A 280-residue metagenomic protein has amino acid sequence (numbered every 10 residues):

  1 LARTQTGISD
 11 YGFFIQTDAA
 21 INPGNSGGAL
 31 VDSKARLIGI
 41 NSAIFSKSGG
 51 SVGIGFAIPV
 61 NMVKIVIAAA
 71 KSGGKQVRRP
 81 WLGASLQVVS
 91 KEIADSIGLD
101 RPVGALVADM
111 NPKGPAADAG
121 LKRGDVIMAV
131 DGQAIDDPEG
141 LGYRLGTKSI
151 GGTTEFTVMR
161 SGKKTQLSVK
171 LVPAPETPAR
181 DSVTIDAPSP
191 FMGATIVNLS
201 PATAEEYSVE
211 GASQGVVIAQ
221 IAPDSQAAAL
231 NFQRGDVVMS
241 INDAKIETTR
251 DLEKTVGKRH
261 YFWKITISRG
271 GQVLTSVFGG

Functional and structural regions predicted by a protein language model:
A2-G27, S33-A70, G74-R79, P138 (+1 more regions): Active-site loop architecture of trypsin-fold serine endopeptidases
A29-L30, F156: Short beta-strand scaffold segments in enzyme catalytic cores
L37, M62-G280: C-terminal recognition in membrane/secretory proteostasis and scaffolding
